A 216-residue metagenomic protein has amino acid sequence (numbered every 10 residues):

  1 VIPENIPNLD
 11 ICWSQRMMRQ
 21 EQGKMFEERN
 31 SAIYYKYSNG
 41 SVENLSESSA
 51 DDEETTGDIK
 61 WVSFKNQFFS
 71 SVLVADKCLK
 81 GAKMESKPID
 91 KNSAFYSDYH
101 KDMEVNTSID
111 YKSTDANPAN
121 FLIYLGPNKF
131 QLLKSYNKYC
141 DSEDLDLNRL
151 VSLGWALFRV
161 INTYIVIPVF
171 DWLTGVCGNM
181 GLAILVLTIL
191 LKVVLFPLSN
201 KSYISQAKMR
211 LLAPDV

Functional and structural regions predicted by a protein language model:
V1-D146: Soluble non-transmembrane domains of integral membrane proteins
T55-I59, N179, L195: Residue-level detector of functional hotspots within protein domains
S71-L73, I123-L125, V166, L191 (+1 more regions): Long, contiguous hydrophobic alpha-helical segments, chiefly transmembrane helices and signal peptides
T114, L191-V216: Membrane-interface amphipathic helices and adjacent TM-edge segments
G126-N179: Interfacial loop/helix-cap signal at membrane boundaries in integral membrane proteins
